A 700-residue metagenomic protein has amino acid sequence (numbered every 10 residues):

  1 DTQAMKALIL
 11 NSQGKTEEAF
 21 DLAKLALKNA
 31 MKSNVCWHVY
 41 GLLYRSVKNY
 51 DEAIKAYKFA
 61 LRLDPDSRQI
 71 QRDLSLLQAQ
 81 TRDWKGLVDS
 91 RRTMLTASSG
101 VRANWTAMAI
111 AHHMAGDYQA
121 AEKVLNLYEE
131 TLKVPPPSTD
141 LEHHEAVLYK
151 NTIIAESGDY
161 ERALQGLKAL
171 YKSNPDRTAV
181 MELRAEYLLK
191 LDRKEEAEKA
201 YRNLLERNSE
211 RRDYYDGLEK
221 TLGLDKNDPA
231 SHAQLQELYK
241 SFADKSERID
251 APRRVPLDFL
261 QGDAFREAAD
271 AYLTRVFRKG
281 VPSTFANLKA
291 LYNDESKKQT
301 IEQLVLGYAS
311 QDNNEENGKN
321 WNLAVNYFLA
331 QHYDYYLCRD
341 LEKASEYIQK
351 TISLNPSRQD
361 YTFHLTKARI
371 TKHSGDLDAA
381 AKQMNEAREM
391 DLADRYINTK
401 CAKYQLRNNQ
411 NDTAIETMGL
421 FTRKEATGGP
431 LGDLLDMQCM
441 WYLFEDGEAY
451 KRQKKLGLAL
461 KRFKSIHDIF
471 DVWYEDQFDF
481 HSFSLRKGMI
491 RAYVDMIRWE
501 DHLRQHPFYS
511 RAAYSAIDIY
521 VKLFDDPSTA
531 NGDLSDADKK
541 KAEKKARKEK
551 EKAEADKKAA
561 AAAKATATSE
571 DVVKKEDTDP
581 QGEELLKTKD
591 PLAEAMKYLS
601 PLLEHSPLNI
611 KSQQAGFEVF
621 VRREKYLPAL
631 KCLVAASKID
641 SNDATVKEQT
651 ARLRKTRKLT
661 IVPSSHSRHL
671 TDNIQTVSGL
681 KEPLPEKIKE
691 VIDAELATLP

Functional and structural regions predicted by a protein language model:
D1-P700: Non-TPR docking regions that flank or precede TPR/alpha-solenoid scaffolds in eukaryotic proteins
